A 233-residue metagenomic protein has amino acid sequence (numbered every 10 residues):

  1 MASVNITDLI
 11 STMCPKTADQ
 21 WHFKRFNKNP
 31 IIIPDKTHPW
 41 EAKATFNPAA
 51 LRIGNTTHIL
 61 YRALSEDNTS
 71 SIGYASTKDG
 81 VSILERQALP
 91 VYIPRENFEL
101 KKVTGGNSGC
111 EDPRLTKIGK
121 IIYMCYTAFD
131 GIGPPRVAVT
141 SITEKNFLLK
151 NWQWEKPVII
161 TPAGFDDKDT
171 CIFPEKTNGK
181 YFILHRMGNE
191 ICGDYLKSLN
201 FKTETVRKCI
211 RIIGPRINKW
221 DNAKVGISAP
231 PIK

Functional and structural regions predicted by a protein language model:
M1-K43, N47, L51-S108, K117-C171 (+2 more regions): Beta-rich carbohydrate-recognition and catalytic domains
P113: Charged, gly/pro-rich active-site loop segments
